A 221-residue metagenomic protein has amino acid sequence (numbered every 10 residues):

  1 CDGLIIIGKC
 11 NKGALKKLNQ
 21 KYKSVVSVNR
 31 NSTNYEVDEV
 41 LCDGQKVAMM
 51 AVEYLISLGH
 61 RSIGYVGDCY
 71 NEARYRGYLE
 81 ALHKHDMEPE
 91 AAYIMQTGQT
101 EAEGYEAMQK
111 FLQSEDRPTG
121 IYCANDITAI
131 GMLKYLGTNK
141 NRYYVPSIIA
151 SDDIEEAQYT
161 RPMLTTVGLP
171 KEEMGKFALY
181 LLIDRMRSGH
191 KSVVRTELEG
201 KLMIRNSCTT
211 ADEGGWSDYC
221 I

Functional and structural regions predicted by a protein language model:
C1-I7: Short, well-ordered secondary-structure micro-motifs within conserved domains or adaptor modules
G3, A14-S27, N31-I221: Bacterial carbohydrate/catabolite-sensing allosteric modules
G8-K9, N125: N-terminal glycine-rich "phosphate-gripper" loop used for MgATP/nucleotide binding and carboxylate activation
